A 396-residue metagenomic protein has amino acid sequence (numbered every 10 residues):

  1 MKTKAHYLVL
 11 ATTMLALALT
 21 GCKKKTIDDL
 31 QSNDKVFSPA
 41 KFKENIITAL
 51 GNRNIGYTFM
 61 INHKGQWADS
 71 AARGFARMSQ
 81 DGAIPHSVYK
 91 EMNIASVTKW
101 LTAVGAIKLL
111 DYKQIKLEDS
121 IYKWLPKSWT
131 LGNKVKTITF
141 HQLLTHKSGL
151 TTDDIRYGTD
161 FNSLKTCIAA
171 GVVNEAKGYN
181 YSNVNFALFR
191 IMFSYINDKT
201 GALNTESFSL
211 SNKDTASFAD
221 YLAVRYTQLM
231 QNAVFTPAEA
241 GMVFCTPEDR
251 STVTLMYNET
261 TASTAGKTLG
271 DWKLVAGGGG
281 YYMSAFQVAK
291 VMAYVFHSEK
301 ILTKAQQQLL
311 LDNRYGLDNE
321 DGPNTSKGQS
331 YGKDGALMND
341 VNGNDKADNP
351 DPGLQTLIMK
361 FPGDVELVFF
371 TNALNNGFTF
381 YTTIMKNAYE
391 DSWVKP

Functional and structural regions predicted by a protein language model:
M1-N33: Bacterial Sec-dependent N-terminal signal peptides
C22-R73, K267-P396: Catalytic loop of the DD-peptidase/beta-lactamase superfamily, centered on the K-T-G motif and neighboring
Y57-P85, N93, W100: N-terminal carbohydrate-binding/catalytic regions of secreted carbohydrate-active enzymes
F59, G65, K99-T102, A106 (+7 more regions): Residue-level preference for non-acidic, small/hydrophobic
A68, Q80, T152-D154, G377-F378: Short, solvent-exposed loop/turn elements at domain surfaces
D81-Q142, V172-V184, A276-G279: Short active-site loop at a secondary-structure junction that contains or immediately precedes the catalytic residue(s)
G132-D340: Short, surface-exposed loop or secondary-structure junction motifs that flank catalytic or metal-binding residues
